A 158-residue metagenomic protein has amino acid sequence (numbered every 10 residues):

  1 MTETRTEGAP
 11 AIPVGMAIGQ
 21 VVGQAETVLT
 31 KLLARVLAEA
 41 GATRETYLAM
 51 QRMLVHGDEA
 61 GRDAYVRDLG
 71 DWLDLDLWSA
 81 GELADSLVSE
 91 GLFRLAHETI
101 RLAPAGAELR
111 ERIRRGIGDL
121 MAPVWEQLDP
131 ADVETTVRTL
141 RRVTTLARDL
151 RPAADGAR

Functional and structural regions predicted by a protein language model:
M1-P10, A60, A64, E134 (+1 more regions): C-terminal regulatory/oligomerization modules of transcriptional regulators
M1-R44: N-terminal leader segment of winged-helix/HTH proteins
G8-G15, E98-A103, G156-R158: Membrane-interacting alpha-helical segments
A17, L48-R52, E108: Pre-recognition alpha-helix immediately N-terminal to the DNA-recognition helix within helix-turn-helix or winged-helix
L32-S79, A84: N-terminal helix-turn-helix DNA-binding core of bacterial DNA-binding proteins
G57-D58, G91-L92, T144: Short alpha-helix boundary/capping elements
D85-R138: Charged, amphipathic alpha-helical coiled-coil/dimerization segments
